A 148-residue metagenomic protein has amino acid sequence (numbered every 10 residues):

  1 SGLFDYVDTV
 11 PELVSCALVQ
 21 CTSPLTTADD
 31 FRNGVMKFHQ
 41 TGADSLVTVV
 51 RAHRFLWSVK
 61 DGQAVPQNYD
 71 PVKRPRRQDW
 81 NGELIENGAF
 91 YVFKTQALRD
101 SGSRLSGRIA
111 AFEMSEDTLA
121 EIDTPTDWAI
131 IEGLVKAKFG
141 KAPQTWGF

Functional and structural regions predicted by a protein language model:
S1-G2, P11-S15, C21-I109, E113-M114: Conserved core of the sugar-phosphate nucleotidyltransferase
V7-D8: Active-site-proximal specificity loops/subdomain of glycosyltransferases
A111-E113, D117-F148: Hydrophobic helical membrane-anchoring modules
